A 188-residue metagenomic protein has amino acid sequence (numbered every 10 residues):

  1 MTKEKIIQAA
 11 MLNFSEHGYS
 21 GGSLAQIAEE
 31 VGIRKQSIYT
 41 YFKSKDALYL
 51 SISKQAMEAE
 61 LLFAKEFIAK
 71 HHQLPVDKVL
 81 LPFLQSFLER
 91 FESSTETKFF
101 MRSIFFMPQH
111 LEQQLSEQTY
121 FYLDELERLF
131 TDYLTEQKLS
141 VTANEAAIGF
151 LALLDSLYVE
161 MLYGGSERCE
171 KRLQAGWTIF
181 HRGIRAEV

Functional and structural regions predicted by a protein language model:
K5, A9, N13-A47, S51: Helix-turn-helix
L12, E16, S44, E66 (+5 more regions): Conserved amphipathic alpha-helical interaction elements at protein-protein interfaces in regulatory, energy-coupling
L50-A56, F63: Alpha-helical DNA-contacting segments of helix-turn-helix folds
S51, E66-S93, A147-F150: Hydrophobic alpha-helical connector segments
L61-L62, H110-E136, N144-I148: Amphipathic alpha-helical packing segments from all-alpha helical-bundle domains
F87, F100-I104, F150, L154 (+1 more regions): Short alpha-helical scaffolding segments that buttress acidic/His motifs in well-ordered protein cores
L88-E127, L162-Y163: Short secondary-structure transition hinges
E89, D124, R128-T135, A143 (+1 more regions): C-terminal peripheral helix-coil segments that are non-catalytic and often amphipathic
